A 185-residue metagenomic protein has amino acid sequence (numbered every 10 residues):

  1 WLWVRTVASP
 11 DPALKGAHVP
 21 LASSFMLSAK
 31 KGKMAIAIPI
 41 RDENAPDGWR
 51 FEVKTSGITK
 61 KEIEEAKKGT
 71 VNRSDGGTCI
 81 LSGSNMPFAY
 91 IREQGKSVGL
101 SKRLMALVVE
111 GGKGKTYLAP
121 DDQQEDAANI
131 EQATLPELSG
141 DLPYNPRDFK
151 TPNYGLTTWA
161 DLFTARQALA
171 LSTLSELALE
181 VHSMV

Functional and structural regions predicted by a protein language model:
W1-V185: Charged, often flexible domain-edge or linker segments that flank or initiate folded functional domains
